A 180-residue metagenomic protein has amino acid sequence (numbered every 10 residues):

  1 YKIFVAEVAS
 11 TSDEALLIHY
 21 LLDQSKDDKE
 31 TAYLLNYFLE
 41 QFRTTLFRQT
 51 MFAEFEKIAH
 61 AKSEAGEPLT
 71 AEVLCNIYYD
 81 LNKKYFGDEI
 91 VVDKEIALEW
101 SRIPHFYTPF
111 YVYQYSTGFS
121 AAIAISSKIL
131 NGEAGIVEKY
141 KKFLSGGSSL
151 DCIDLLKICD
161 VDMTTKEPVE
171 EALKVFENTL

Functional and structural regions predicted by a protein language model:
Y1-Y20, D28-R43: Zinc-dependent metallopeptidase catalytic helix centered on the HExxH motif and its immediate flanking segment
F4, S12-A15, D23-K29, Q49 (+1 more regions): C-terminal, non-catalytic "cap/extension" segments appended to globular domains
N36, E40-R48, F52, E56: Solvent-exposed, amphipathic alpha-helical "stalk/arm" or coiled-coil-like segments used as scaffolds
